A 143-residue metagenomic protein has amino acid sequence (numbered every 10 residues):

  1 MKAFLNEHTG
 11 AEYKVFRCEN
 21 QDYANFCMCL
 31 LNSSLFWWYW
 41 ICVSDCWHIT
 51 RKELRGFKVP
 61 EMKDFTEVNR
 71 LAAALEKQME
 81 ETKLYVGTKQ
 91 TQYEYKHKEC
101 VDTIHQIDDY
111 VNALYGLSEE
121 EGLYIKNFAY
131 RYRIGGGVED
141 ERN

Functional and structural regions predicted by a protein language model:
M1-N143: S-adenosyl-L-methionine
